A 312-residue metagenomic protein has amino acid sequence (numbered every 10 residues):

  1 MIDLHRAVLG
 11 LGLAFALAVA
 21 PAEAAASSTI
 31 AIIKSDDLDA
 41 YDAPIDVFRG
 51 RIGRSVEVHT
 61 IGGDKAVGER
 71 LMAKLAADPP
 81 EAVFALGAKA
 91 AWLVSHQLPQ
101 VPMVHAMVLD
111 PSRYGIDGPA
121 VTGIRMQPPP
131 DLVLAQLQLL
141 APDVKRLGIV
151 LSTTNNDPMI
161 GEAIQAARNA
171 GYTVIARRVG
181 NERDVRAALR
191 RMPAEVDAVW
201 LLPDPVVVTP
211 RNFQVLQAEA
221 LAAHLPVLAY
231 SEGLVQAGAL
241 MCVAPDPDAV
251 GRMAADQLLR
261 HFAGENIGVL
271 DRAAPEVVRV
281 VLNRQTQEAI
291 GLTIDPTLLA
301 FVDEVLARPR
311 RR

Functional and structural regions predicted by a protein language model:
D3, L11, A24-R312: Short hydrophobic alpha-helices and adjacent helix-cap/hinge residues
V8-A20: Bacterial N-terminal signal peptides
